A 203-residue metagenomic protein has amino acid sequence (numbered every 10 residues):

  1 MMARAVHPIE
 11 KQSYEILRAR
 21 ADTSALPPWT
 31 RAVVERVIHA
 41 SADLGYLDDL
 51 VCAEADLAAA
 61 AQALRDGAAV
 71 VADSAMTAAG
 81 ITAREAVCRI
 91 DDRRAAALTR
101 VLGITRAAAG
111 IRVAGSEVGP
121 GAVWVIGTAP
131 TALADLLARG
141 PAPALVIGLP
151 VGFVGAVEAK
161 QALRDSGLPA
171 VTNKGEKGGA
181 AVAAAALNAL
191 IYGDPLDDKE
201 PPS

Functional and structural regions predicted by a protein language model:
M1-V71, A79-I81: Electropositive, gly/pro-rich neighborhoods at or near active sites that engage anionic ligands
A40-D48, A96-T99, G121-A122, L145: Short, basic, glycine/proline-bearing loop/turn elements
A69-I111: Glycine-rich, small/polar surface segments that engage phosphate groups of diverse ligands
D73, I147-G148, A186: Buried hydrophobic positions in well-ordered alpha/beta secondary-structure cores of metabolic enzymes
R84-I90, A144, G167-A170: Active-site regions of enzymes building and remodeling cell-envelope glycoconjugates
D91-A95, P150-F153, K174-K177: Short, acidic/turn-prone active-site loops that include or flank metal/cofactor- and phosphate-binding residues
T105-A159: Long, charge-patterned amphipathic alpha-helical coiled-coil/hairpin "stalk" segments used as oligomerization
V154-S203: C-terminal functional extensions of proteins
